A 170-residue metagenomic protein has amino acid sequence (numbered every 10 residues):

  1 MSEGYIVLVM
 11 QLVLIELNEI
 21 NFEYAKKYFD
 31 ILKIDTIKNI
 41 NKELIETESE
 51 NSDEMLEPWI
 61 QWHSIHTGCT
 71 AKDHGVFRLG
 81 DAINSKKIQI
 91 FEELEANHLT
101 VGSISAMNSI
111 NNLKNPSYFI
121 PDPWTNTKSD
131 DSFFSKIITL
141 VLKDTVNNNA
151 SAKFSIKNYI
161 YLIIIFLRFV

Functional and structural regions predicted by a protein language model:
M1-V9: Short, Lys/Arg-enriched N-terminal segments with co-localized hydrophobic residues within the first ~10-30 amino acids
S2, I60-H63, T125: Short linear interaction motif-like sites in intrinsically disordered regions of transcription factors
G4, K27, N158-I160: Intrinsically disordered, low-complexity N-terminal regions enriched in serine/proline/glycine with scattered basic
V9, L17, I34, N112-S117: Intrinsically disordered, low-complexity regions
M10-A25, I65, L94: Beta-strand elements within well-structured catalytic alpha/beta cores of enzymes that handle phosphate/sulfate esters
Q11, I15, M55, G80-N84: Short, charged/polar micro-motifs that form catalytic or ligand-binding hotspots
E23-W62, T70-D73, T100-G102: Short, structured active-site-proximal loop/turn typified by the sulfatase FGly-forming signature C/S-X-P-X-R
G68-V170: His/Asp/Glu-rich, glycine-adjacent segments that coordinate divalent cations and/or stabilize oxyanion chemistry on
